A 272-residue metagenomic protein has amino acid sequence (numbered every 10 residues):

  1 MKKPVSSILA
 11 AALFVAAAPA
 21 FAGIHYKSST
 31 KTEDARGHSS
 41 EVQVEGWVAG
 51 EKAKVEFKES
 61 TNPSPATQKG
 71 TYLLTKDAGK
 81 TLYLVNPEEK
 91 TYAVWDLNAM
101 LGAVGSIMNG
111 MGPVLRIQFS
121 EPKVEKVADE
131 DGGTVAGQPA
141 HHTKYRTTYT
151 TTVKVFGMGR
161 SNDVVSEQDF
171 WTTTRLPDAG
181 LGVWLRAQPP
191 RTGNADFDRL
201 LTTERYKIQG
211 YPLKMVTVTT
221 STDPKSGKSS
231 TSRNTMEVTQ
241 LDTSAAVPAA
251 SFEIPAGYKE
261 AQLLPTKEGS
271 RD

Functional and structural regions predicted by a protein language model:
M1-L9: Bacterial N-terminal signal peptides that target proteins for export
F21-D272: Extended soluble regions of mature proteins
